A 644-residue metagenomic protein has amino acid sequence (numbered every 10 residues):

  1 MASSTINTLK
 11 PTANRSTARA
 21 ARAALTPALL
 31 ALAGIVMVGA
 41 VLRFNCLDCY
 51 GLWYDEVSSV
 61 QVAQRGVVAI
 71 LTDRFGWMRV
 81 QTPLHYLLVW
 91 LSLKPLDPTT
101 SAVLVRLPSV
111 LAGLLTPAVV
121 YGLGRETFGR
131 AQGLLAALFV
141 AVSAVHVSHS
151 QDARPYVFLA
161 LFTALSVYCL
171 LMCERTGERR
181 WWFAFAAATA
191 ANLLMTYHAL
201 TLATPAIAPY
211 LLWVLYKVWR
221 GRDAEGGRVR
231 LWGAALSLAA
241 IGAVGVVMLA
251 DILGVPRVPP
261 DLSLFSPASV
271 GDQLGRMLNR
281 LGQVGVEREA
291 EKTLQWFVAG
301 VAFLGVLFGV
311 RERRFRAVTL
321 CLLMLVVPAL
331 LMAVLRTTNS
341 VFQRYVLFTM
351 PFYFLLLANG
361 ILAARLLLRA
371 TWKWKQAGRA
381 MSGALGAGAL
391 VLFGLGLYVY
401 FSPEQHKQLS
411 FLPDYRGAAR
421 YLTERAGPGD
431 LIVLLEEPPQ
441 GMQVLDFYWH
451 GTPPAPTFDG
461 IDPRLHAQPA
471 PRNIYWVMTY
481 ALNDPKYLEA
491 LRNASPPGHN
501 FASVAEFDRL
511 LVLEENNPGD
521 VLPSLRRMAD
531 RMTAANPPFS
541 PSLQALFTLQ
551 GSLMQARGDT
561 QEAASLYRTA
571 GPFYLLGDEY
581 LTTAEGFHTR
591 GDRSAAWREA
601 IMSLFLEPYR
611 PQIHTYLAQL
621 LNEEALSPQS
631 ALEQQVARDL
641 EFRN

Functional and structural regions predicted by a protein language model:
T12, E126-A131, S166-A184, Y216-R220: Membrane-interface transmembrane helices that cradle and orient dolichyl/undecaprenyl
A33-G34, L238-A240, F297, V301 (+3 more regions): Signature aromatic-anchored transmembrane alpha helix within multi-pass, membrane-resident enzymes that catalyze glycan
M37, L107-T127, L165, L307: Transmembrane-helix motifs of polytopic, lipid-linked glycan transferases
M37, T116, V120, Y210-G221 (+2 more regions): Hydrophobic, aromatic-rich transmembrane alpha-helices and their immediate juxtamembrane boundary segments
G39-A40, A136-A137, H149, W181-Y197 (+2 more regions): Membrane-interface alpha helices of multi-pass inner-membrane proteins
F44-L52, V68-W90, K94-R106, N339: Membrane-proximal lumenal/periplasmic loop motifs of glycosylation machinery
H149-S150, L159, T201, T293-W296 (+4 more regions): Hydrophobic/aromatic-rich transmembrane helices and adjacent perimembrane loops
T196-H198, V246, G386-E515: Catalytic lumenal/periplasmic loop and adjoining terminal transmembrane helix of membrane glycan-assembly enzymes
